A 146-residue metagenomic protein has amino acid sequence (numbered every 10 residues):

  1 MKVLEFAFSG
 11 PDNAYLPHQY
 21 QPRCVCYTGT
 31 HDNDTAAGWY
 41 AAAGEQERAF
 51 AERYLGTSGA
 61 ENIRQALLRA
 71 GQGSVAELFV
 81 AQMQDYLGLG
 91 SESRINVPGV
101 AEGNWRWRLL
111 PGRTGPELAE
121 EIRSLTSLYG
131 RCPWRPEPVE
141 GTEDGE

Functional and structural regions predicted by a protein language model:
M1-P138, E143-E146: Catalytic cores of glycan-processing enzymes that make or break glycosidic bonds
